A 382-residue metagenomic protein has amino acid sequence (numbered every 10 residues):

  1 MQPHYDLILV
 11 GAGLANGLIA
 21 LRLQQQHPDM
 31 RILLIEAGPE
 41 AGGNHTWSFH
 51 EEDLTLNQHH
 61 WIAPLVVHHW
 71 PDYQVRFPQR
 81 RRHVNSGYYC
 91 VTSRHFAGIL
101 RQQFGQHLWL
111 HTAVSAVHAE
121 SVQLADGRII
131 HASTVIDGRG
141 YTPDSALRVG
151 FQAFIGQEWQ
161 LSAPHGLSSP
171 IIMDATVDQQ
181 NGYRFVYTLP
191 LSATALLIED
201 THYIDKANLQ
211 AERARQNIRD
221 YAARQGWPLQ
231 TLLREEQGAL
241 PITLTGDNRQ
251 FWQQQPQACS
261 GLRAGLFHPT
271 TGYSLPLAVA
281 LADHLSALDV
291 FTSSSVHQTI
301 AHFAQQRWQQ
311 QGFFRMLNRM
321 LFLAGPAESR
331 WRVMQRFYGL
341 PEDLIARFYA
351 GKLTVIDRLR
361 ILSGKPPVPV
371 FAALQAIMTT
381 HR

Functional and structural regions predicted by a protein language model:
Q2-L7: Extreme N-terminal starter segment of soluble prokaryotic enzymes
I8-A12, R22-T46: Glycine-rich FAD pyrophosphate-binding loop
N16-G17: N-terminal Rossmann-fold NAD(P) dinucleotide-binding loop
D53-T112, V117: A conserved beta-strand/loop capping segment in the N-terminal third of enzymes that catalyze redox or closely related
H107-L232, G246-N248: Predominantly flavin-linked oxidoreductase catalytic cores and closely associated redox partners
Q180-Y183, A239-C259, Q309, F313 (+1 more regions): FAD-binding beta-loop-beta segment adjacent to the flavin cofactor pocket
I204-L285: FAD/FMN-dependent oxidoreductases across multiple families
S286-R382: C-terminal helical "tail/cap" subdomain of flavin- and related membrane-associated enzymes
